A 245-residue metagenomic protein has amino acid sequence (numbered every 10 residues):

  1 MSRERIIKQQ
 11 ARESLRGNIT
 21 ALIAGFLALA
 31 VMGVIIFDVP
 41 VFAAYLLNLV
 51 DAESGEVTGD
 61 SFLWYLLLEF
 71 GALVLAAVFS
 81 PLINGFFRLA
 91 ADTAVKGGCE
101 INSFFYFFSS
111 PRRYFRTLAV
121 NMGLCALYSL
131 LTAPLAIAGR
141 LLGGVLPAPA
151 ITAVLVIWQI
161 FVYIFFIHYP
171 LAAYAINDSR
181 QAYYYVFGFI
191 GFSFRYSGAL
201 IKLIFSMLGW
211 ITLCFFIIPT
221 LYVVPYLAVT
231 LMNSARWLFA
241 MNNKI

Functional and structural regions predicted by a protein language model:
M1-G33, N102-T132, F161-L213: Interfacial aromatic "cap" segments that immediately flank transmembrane helices in multipass membrane proteins
S2, K8-Q9, E13, G17-V95 (+2 more regions): Short, small/hydrophobic-residue-rich motifs at membrane-helix boundaries and re-entrant hairpins of integral membrane
K8, L22-I23, A43-G59, W64 (+8 more regions): Generic low-polarity alpha-helical segments
V39, A133, L146-A148: Intrinsic-disorder/low-complexity coil detector
F42-L47, L135-R140, F205-S206, T220-V224: Juxtamembrane/interface motifs at transmembrane-helix termini
L63-G98, I137-Q181, I211-I245: Selective recognition of hydrophobic, aromatic-rich stretches within alpha-helical transmembrane segments of polytopic
